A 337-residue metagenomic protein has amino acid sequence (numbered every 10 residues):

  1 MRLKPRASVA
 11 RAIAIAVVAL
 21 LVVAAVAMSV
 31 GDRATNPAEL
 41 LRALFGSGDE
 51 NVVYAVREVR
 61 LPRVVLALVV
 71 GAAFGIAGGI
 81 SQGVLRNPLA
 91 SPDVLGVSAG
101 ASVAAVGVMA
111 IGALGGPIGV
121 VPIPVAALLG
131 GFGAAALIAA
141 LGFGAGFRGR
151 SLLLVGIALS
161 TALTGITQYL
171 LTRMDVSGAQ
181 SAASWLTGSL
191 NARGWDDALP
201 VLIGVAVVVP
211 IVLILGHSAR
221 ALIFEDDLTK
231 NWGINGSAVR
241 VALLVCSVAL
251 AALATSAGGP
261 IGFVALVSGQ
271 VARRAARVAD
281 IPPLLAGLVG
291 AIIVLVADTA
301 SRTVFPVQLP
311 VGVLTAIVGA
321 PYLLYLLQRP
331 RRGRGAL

Functional and structural regions predicted by a protein language model:
M1-L337: Alpha-helical transmembrane segments in inner-membrane proteins
